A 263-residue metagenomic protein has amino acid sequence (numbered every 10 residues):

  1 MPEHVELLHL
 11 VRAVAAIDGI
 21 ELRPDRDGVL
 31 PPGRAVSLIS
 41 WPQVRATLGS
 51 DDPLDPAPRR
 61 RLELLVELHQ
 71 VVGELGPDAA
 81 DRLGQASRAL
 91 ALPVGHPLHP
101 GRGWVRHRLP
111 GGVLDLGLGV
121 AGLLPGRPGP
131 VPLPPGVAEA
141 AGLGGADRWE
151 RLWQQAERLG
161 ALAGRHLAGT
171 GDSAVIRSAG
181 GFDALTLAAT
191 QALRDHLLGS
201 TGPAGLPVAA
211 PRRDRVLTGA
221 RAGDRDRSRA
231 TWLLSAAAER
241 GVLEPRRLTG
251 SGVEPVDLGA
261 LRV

Functional and structural regions predicted by a protein language model:
M1-G169: Extended, low-hydrophobicity segments enriched in charged/polar residues
R26-G28, S173, R215: A generic structural signal for beta-strand entry/edge sites
V44, L62, L68, L152 (+4 more regions): Generic structural signal of hydrophobic/aromatic residues within well-ordered alpha-helices of folded domains
T47-R60, R194-G202, A236-L243: Short, surface-exposed, charge-dense and proline/glycine-enriched linear segments
E63, A179, L248-T249: Small/flexible residues
E74, G95, A188, A220-A222 (+1 more regions): Generic alpha-helix signal with a bias toward terminal, lower-confidence helices and secondary-structure junctions
P130-R213, A220, R225: Long, positively charged binding patches that form subdomain-scale interaction surfaces for polyanionic ligands
G202, P207, R212-V263: C-terminal structured domains
